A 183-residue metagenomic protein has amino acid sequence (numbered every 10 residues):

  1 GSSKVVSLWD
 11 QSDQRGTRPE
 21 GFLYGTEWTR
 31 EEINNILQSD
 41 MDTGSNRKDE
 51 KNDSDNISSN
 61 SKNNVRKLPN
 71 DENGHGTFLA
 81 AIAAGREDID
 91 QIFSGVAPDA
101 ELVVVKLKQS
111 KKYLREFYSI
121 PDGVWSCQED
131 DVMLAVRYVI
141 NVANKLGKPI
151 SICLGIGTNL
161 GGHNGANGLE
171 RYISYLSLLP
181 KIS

Functional and structural regions predicted by a protein language model:
G1-D40, N64-D130, G147-S151, G161 (+1 more regions): Subtilisin-like serine protease catalytic core
M41-N52, A80-I82, I89, I173-Y175: Catalytic cores of nucleotide-enabled group-transfer and carboxylate-activating enzymes in metabolic and assembly-line
E50, S58, R66: Conserved alpha-helical segments that form or flank metal/cofactor-binding pockets of metalloenzymes
A80, M133-V136, E170: Extracytoplasmic/secreted envelope proteins and their assembly/folding machinery, especially bacterial periplasmic
R137-N141, P149, C153: Subunit-assembly interface segments of extracellular/virion macromolecular structures
G157-S183: Substrate-binding/specificity loop regions of serine endopeptidase catalytic domains, predominantly subtilases
